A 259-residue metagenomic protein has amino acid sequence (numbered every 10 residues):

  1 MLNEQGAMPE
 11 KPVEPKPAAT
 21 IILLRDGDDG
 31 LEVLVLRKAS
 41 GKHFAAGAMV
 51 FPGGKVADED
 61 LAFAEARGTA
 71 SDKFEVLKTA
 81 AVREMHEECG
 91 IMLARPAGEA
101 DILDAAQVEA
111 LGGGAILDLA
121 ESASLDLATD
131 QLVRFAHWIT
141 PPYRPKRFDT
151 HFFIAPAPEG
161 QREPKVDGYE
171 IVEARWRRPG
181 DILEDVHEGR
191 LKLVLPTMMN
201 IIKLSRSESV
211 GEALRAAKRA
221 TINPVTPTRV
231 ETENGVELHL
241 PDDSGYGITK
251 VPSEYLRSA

Functional and structural regions predicted by a protein language model:
M1-A259: N-terminal leader/linker segments that precede catalytic domains of diphosphate-processing enzymes
